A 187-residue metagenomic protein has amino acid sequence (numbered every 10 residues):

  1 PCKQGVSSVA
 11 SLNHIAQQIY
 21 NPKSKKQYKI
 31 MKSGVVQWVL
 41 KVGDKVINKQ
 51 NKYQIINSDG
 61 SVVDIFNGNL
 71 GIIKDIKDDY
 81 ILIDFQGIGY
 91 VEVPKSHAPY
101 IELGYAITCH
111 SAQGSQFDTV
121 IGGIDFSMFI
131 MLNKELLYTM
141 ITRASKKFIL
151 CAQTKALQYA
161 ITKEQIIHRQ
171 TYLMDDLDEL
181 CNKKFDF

Functional and structural regions predicted by a protein language model:
P1-N67: Conserved helicase/translocase motor-coupling segment
D59, N67-F187: C-terminal accessory regions
